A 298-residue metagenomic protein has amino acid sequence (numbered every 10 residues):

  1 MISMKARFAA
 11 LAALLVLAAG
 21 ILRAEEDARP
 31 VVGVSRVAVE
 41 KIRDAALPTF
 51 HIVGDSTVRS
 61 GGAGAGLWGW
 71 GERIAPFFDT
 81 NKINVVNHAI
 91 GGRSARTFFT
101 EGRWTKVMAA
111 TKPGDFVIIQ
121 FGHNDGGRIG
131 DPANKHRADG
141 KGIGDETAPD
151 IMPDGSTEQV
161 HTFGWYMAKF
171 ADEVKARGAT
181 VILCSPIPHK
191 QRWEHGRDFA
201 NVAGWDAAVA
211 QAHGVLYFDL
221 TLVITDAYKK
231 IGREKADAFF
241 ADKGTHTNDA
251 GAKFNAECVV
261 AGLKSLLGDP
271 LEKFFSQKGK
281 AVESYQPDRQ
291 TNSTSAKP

Functional and structural regions predicted by a protein language model:
M1-L11: Bacterial N-terminal signal peptides that target proteins for export
A9-A19: Bacterial N-terminal signal peptides
I21-R23: Sec/Tat signal peptide C-region and signal peptidase I cleavage site
E26-A46, K273-S276, K280-P298: N-terminal pre-domain segments of enzymes
E26-I90, T105-F116, A133-K141: Serine-esterase "nucleophile elbow" of acetyl-processing enzymes
D55, I90-A95, N124-D125: Active-site neighborhood of divalent metal-dependent phosphoester/pyrophosphate hydrolases
S94-G102: Structural motif
R103-D249, K253, E257-F275: Alpha-helical cap/lid subdomain in secreted, periplasmic, or secretory-pathway luminal O-acyl-processing enzymes
